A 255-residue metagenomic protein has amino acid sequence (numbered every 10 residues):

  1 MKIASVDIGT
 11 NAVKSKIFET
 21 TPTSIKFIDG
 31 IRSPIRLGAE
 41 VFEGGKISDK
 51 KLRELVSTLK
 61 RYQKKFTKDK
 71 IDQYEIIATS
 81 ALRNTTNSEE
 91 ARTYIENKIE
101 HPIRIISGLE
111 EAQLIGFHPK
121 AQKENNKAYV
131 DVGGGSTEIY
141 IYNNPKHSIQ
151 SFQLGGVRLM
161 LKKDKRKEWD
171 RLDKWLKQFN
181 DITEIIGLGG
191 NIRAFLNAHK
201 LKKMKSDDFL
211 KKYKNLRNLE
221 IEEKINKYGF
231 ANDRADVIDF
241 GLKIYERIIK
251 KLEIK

Functional and structural regions predicted by a protein language model:
I3-D7, K127-D131: Short glycine-aspartate micro-motif
A4, I17-T20: Active-site neighborhood of HAD-like aspartate-dependent phosphohydrolases
T10, G134: Short, glycine/acidic-enriched loop or turn micro-motifs at the edges of active sites
A12-K14: Short N-terminal binding/cap micro-motifs at the start of the first secondary-structure element
I17, E40-I71, T79-N126, I141-K255: Helical "lid/coupling" subdomains associated with nucleotide-phosphate turnover
T23-I28, K146-S148: Beta-strand initiation motifs
I31-I35: A structural signal for short, well-ordered beta-strand segments
G135-I141: Acidic, divalent-metal-coordinating active-site segment for phosphoryl/phosphodiester hydrolysis, typified by short
